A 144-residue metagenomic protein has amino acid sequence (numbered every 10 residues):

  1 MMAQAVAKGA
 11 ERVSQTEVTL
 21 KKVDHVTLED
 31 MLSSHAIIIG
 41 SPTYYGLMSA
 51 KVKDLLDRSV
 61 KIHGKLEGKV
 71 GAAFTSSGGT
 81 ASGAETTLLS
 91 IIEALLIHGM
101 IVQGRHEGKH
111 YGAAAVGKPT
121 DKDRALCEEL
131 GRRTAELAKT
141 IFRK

Functional and structural regions predicted by a protein language model:
M1-V13: N-terminal beta1-alpha1 ligand-phosphate binding loop
M2-A3, T87, L130: Hydrophobic alpha-helical membrane-association signature
G9, A36, G68, G83 (+3 more regions): Glycine-centered flexibility motif
V13, T19, T27, I101-K144: Glycine-rich phosphate/pyrophosphate-binding loop and the adjoining helix
V23-E107: Helix-loop-strand module that forms the ligand-binding subsite of alpha/beta enzymes
